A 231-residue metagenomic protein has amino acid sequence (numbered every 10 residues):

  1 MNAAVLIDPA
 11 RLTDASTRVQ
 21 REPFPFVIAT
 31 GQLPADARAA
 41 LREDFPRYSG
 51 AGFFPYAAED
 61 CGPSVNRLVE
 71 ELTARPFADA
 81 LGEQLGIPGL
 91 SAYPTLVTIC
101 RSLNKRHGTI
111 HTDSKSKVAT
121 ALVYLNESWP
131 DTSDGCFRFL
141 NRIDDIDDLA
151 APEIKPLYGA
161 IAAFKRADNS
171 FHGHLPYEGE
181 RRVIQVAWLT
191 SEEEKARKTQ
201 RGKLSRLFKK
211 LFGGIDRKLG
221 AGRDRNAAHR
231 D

Functional and structural regions predicted by a protein language model:
A3-I87: Non-heme Fe(II)/2-oxoglutarate
A35, P130-D131: Short helix-loop capping/hinge motifs at secondary-structure junctions, enriched in acidic/polar residues
S64-E70, H107-G108, L149-A151, F171-H172: Active-site rim elements
P88-T98, S133: A short coil-to-beta-strand element that immediately follows conserved catalytic motifs
S91, I110-S114, W129: Short, conserved, surface-exposed binding loops centered on an aromatic residue
I99-D113: Conserved short histidine dyad/triad with adjacent acidic residue
K115, S133-D231: Catalytic core of Fe(II)/2-oxoglutarate
A119-E127: Acidic, metal-ligating active-site segments
